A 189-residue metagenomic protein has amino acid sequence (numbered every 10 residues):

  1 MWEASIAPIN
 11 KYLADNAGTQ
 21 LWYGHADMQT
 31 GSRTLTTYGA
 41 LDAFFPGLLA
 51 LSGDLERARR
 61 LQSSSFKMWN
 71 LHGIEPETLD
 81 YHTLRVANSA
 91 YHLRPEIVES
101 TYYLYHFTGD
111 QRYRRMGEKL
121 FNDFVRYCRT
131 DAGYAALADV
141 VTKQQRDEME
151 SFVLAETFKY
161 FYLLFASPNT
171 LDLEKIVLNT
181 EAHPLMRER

Functional and structural regions predicted by a protein language model:
M1-R189: Glycan-recognition and catalytic cores of secretory/periplasmic carbohydrate-active enzymes
